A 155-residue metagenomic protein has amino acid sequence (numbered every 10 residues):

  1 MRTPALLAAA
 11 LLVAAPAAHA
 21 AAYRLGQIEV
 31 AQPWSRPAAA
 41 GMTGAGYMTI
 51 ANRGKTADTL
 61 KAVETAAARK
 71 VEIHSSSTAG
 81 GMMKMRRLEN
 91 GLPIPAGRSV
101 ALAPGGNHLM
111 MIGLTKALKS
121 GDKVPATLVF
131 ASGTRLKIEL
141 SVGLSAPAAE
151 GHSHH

Functional and structural regions predicted by a protein language model:
M1-L7: Bacterial N-terminal signal peptides that target proteins for export
A14-A18: N-terminal signal peptide c-region/cleavage motif recognized by signal peptidases
A21-H155: Compact, glycine-rich, soluble single-domain proteins
